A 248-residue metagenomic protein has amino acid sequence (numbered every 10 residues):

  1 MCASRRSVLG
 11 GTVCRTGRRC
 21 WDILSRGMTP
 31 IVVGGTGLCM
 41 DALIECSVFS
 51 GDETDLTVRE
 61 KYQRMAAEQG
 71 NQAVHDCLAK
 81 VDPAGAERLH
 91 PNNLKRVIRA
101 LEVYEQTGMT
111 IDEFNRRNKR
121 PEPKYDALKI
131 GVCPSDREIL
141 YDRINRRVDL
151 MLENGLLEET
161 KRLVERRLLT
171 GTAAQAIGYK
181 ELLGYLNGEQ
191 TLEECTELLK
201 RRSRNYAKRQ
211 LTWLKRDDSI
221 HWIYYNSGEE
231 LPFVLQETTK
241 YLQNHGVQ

Functional and structural regions predicted by a protein language model:
M1-Q248: Phosphate/pyrophosphate-binding catalytic cores of soluble transferases and nucleic-acid-acting enzymes
